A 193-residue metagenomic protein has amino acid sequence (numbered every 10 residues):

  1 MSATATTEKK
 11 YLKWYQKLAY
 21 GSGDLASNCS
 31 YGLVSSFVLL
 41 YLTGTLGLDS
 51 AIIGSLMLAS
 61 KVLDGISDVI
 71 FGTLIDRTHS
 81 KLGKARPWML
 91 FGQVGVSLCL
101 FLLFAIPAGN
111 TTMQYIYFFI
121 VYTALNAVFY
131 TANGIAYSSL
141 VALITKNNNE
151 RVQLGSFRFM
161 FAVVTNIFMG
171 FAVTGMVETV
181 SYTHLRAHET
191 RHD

Functional and structural regions predicted by a protein language model:
S2-R186, R191: Membrane-embedded alpha-helical bundles of multi-pass transporters/translocases, especially carrier/permease families
